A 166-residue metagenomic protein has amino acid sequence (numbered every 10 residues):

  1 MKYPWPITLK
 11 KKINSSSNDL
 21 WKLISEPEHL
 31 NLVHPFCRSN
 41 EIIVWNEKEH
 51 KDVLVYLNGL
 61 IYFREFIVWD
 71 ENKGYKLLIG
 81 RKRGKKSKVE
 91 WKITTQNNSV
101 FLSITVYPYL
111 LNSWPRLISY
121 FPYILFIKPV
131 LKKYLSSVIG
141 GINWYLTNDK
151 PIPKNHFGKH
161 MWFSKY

Functional and structural regions predicted by a protein language model:
M1-W45, F163-Y166: Hydrophobic ligand-binding cavity/cleft-lining segments
P6-T8, L60-R64, K85-E90: Short, surface-exposed coil-to-beta transition loops
N14-S17, I67-N72, K92-F101, N148: A short, structured loop/turn motif at beta-sheet edges
D19-I24, L30, F66, L77 (+2 more regions): Hydrophobic pocket/interface hotspot
W45-E47, T95: Generic beta-strand structural signal
H50-L57, Y75-K82: Short beta-strand segments that buttress and anchor functional surface loops
R81-S137, W144, P153-N155: Beta-strand/loop substructures that line and gate deep hydrophobic ligand-binding cavities in soluble
I139-Y166: Short, highly charged C-terminal tails/helix-capping segments
